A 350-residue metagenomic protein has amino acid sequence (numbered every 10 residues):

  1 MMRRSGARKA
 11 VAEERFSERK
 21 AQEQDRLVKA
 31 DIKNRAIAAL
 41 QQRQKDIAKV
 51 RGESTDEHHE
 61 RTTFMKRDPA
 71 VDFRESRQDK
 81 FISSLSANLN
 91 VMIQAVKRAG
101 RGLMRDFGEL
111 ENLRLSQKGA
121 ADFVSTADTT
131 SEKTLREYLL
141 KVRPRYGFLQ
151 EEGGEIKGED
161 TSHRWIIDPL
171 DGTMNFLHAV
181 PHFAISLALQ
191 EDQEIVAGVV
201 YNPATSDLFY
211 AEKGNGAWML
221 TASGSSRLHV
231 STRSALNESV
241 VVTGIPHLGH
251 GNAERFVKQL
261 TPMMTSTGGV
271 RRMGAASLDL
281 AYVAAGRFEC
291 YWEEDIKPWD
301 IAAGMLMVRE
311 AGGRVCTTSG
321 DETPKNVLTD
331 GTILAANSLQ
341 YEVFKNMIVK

Functional and structural regions predicted by a protein language model:
M1-R19, E23: Short, low-complexity N-terminal segments with a bias toward positive charge
M2-R3, R26-F64, D68: Charged, low-complexity alpha-helical linker segments
M65-L170, K345-N346: N-terminal subdomain of lithium-sensitive/metallo-dependent phosphomonoesterases centered on the IMPase/IPPase/PAP
K66, A70-Q94, E254, K258-T265 (+1 more regions): Oxyanion/phosphate-interacting regions
N90, K141, L149, I156-G224 (+2 more regions): Active-site-adjacent structural elements in enzyme catalytic cores
G102, R145-G147, G269, E289 (+1 more regions): Residue-level detector of anion-binding/catalytic polar loops
L103, D128, L139, T173 (+6 more regions): Residue-level signal for inorganic ion chemistry
A188-L280, E322-T323, T329-K350: Acidic beta-strand-loop-alpha-helix segment within the catalytic core of divalent metal-dependent phosphate-processing
